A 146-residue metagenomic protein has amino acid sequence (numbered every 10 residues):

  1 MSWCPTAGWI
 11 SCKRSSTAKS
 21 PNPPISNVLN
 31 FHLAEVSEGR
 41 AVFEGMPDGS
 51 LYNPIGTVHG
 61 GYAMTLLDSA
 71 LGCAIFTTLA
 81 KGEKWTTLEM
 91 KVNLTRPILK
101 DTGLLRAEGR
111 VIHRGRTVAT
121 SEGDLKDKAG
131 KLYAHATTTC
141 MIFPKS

Functional and structural regions predicted by a protein language model:
M1-S146: Terminal targeting signals and extreme-terminal segments of soluble enzymes
